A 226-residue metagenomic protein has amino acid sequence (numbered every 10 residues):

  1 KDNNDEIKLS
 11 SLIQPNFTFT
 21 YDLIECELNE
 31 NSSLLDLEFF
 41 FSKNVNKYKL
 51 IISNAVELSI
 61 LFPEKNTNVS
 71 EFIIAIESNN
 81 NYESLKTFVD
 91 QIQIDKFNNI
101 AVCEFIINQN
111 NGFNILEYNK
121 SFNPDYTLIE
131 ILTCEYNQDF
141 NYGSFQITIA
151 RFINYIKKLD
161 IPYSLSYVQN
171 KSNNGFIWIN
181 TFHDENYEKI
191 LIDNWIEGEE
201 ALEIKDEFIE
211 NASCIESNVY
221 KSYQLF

Functional and structural regions predicted by a protein language model:
K1-L202, E207-F226: Short S/T/G/P-rich N-terminal loop/turn motif that feeds into the first structured element of a domain
